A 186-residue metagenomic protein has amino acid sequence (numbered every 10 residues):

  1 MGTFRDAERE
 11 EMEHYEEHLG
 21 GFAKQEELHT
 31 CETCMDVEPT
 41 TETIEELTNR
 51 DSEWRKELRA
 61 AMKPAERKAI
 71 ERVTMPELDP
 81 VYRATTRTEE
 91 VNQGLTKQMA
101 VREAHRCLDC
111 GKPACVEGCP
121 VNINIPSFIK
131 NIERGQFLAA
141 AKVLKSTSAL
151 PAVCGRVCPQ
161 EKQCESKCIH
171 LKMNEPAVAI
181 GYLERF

Functional and structural regions predicted by a protein language model:
M1-F186: Ferredoxin-type iron-sulfur electron-transfer modules and their immediate structural context
